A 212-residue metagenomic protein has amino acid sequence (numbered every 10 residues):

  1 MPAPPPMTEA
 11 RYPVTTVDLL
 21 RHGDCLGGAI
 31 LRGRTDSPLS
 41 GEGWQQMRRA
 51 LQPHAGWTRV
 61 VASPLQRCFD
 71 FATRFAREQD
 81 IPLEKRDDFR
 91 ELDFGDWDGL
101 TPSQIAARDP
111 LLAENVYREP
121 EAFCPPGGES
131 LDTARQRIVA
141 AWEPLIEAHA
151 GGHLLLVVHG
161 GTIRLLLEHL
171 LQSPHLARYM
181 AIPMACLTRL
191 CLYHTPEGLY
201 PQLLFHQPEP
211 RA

Functional and structural regions predicted by a protein language model:
P2-P4, T15-I81, K85: Active-site-proximal alpha-helix that buttresses catalytic centers in soluble enzyme cores
V17, G152-G160: Generic beta-sheet signal
L26, C68-F69, E91-L92, L154 (+1 more regions): Short, active-site-adjacent cap segments at secondary-structure transitions
H54-G56, L145-G152: Glycine-rich phosphate-binding loop signature in dinucleotide/nucleotide-binding domains
A62-S63, Q136, V157-V158: Short beta-strand scaffold positions
R77-V139: Phosphate-handling substructures
S173-G198: Domain-level recognition of soluble alpha/beta enzyme cores, biased toward histidine phosphatases/phosphomutases
Q202-A212: Short, solvent-exposed aromatic-acidic interface loops
